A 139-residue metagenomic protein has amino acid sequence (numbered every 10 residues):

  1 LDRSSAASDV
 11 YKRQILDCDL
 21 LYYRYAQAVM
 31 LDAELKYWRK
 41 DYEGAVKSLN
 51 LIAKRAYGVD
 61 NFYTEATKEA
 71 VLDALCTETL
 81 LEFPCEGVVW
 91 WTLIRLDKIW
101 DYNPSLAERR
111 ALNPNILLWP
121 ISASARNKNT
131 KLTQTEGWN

Functional and structural regions predicted by a protein language model:
L1-A7, Y11: Single conserved hydrophobic/aromatic residue that forms the stacking wall/gate of nucleotide- or nucleobase-binding
I15, D19-L20, Y63-N139: Long, intrinsically disordered, low-complexity segments
D19-I52, L72-E82: Extended, hydrophobic/aromatic-rich amphipathic alpha-helical segments that build helical scaffolds
